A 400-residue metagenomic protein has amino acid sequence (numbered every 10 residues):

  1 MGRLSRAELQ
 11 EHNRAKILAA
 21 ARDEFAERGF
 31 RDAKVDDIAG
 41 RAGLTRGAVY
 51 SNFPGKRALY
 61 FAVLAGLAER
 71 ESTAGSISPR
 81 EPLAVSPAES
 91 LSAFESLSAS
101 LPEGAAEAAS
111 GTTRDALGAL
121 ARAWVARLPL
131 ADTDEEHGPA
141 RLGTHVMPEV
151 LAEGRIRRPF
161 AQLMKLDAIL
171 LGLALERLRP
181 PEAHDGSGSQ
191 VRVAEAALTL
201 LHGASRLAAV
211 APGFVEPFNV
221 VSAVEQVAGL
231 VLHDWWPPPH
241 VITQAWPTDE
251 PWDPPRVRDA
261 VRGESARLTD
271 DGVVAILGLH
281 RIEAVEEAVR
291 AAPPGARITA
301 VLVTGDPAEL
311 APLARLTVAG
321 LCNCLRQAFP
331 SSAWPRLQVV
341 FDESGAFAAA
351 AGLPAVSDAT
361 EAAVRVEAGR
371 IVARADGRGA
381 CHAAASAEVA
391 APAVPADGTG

Functional and structural regions predicted by a protein language model:
M1-R28: Basic, helix-initiating cap at the start of DNA-binding domains
R6, L44, C381-A390: Alpha-helical oligomerization segments
K16, E24-A58, A62, G66: Helix-turn-helix
R22, D36, S72, P139-A140 (+6 more regions): Non-globular targeting/processing and membrane-anchoring segments
S76-A140: Hydrophobic alpha-helical connector segments
G154-P180: Amphipathic alpha-helical packing segments from all-alpha helical-bundle domains
I298-P312, P335-S344: Thiol-based oxidoreductase modules, predominantly thioredoxin-like and allied folds used for disulfide exchange
S344-R378: Thiol/disulfide oxidoreductase modules built on the thioredoxin-like
